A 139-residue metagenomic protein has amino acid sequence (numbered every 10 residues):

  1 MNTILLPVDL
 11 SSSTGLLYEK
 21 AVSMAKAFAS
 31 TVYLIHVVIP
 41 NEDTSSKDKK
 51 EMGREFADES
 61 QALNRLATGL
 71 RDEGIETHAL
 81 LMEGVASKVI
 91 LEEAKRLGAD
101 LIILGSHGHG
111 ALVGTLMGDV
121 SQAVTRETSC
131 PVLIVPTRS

Functional and structural regions predicted by a protein language model:
N2-D48: Small/aliphatic-rich secondary-structure junction motif
K26, K95-R96, R126: Solvent-exposed polar/charged
I35, H78-M82, L133: General small-molecule cofactor/ligand-binding pocket signal
K50-Q61: A short acidic, glycine-rich active-site loop that binds or catalyzes chemistry on phosphate/adenosine moieties
T68-I102, S139: Structural beta-alpha unit
L101-R126, T137: Glycine-rich, Arg-bearing micro-motifs that act as flexible, cationic patches
V132-R138: Short, flexible loop segments at boundaries between secondary-structure elements
